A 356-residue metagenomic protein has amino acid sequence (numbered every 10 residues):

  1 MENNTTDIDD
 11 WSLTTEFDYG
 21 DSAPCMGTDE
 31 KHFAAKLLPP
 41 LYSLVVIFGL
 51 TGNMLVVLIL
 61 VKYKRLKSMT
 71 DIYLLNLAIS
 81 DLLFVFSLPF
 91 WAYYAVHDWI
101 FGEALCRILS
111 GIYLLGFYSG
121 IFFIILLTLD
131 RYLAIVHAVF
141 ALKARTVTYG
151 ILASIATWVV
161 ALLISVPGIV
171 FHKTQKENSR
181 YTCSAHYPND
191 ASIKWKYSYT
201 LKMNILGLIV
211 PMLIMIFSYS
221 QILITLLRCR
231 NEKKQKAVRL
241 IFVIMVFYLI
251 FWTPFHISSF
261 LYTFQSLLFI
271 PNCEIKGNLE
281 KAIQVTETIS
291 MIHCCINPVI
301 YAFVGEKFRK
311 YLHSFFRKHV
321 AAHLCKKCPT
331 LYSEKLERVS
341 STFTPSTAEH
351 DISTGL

Functional and structural regions predicted by a protein language model:
M1-M26, E177, P271-N272, E306-L356: Intrinsically disordered regulatory tails of 7TM GPCRs
M1-T51, P188-A191, Y199-T200: Extracellular N-terminal segment of 7TM GPCRs
Y19-T28, G102-S110, T148-G150, I164-I209 (+1 more regions): Loop architecture of class A 7-transmembrane GPCRs
K31-P39, S43, M69-L126, A134-L142: Extracellular TM2-ECL1-early TM3 structural module of rhodopsin-like
A34-Y63, L213-Y219: First transmembrane helix
Y42, V46, I59, L83-D98 (+9 more regions): Helix-to-loop junction signature of class
S119-F123, L133, H137-H186, I214 (+2 more regions): Fourth transmembrane helix
S184-I193, T200-G207, S220-I257, K276-L279 (+1 more regions): Intracellular effector-coupling site of seven-transmembrane GPCRs, centered on the ICL3-to-TM6 transition
